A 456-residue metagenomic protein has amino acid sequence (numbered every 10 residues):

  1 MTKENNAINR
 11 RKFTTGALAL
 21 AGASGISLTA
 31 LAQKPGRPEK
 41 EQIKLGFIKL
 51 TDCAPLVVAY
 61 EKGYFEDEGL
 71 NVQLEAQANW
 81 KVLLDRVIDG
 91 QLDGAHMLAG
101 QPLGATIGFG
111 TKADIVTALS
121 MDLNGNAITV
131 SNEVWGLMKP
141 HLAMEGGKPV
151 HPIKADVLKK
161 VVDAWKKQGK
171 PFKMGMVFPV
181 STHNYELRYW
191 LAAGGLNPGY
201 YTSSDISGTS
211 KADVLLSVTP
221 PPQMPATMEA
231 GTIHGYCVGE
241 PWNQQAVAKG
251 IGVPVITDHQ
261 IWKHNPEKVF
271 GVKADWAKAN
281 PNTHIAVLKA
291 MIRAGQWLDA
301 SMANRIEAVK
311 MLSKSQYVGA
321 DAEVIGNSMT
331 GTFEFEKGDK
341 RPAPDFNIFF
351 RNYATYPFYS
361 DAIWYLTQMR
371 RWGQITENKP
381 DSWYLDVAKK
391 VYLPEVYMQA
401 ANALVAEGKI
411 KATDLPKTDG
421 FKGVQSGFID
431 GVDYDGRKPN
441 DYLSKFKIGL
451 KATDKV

Functional and structural regions predicted by a protein language model:
T2-A21: N-terminal secretory signal peptides and thylakoid transit peptides that target proteins across membranes
L20, A32, W372-T376: Hydrophobic alpha-helical segments
Q33-S217, T227-H264, D430: Short, glycine-/small- and polar/acidic-enriched structural segments that line small-molecule recognition paths
T202, P222-F333: Pocket-lining segment of extracytoplasmic ligand-binding domains
A279-E395: Secondary-structure end/capping motifs
I363-V456: Conserved C-terminal helix/tail region of periplasmic/extracytoplasmic solute-binding proteins
